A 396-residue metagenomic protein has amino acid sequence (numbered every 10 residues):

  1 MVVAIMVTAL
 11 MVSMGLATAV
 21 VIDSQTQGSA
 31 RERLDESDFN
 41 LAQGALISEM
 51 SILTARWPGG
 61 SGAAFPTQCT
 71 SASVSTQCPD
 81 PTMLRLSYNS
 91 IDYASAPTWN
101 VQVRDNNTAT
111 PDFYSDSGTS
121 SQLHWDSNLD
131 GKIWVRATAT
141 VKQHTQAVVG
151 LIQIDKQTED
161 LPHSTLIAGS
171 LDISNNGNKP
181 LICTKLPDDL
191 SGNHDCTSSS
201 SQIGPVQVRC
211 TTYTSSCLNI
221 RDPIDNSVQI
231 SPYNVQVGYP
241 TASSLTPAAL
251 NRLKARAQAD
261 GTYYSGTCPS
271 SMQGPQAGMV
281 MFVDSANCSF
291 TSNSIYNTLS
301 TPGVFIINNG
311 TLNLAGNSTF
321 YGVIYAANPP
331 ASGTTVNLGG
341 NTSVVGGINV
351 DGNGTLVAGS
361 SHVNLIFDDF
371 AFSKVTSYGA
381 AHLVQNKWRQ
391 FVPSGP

Functional and structural regions predicted by a protein language model:
V3-L41, C217: Aliphatic-rich helix starts adjacent to a transmembrane/signal segment
I5, D38, A42, E49 (+2 more regions): OB-fold and OB-like beta-barrel modules that bind single-stranded nucleic acids
T18, D35-G60: N-terminal alpha-helical signal peptides/signal-anchor transmembrane segments
E49-I91, C268-S271: Short, glycine/small-hydrophobic-rich surface segments
S51, Q102-A255, T262, Q273-P275 (+3 more regions): Short, ordered "entry" segments at domain starts
W57-C69, C183, C196, R252-A257: Short, intrinsically disordered, charge-biased short linear motifs at domain edges
V74, M83, I91-P97, T108-D112 (+1 more regions): Signal peptide-directed extracytoplasmic domains
D260, Y264-C268: Active-site-proximal segments of metallohydrolase catalytic domains
